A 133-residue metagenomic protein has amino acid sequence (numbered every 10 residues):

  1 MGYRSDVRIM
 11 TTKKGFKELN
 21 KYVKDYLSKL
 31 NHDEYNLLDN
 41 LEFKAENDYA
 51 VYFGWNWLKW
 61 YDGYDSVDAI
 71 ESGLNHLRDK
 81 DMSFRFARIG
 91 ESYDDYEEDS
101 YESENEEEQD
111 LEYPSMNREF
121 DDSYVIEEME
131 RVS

Functional and structural regions predicted by a protein language model:
M1-L27: Short, extreme N-terminal segment that most often corresponds to the first beta-strand
V23-S133: Charged interaction segments
